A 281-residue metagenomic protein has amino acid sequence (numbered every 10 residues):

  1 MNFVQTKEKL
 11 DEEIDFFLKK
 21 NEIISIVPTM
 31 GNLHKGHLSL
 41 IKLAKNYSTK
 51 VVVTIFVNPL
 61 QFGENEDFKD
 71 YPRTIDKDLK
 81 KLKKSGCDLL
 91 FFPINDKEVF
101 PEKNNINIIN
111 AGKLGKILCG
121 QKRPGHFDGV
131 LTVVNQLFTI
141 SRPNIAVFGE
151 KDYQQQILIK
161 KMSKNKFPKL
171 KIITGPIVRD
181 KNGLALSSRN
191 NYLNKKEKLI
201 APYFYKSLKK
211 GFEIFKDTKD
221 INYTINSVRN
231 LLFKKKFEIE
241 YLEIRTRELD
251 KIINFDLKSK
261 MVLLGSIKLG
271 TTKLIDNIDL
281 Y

Functional and structural regions predicted by a protein language model:
M1-F237, T271, I278-D279: Nucleotidyltransferase catalytic core that binds NTPs
S227, L231-Y281: Phosphate/ribose-recognition catalytic cores of enzymes acting on nucleotide-derived substrates
